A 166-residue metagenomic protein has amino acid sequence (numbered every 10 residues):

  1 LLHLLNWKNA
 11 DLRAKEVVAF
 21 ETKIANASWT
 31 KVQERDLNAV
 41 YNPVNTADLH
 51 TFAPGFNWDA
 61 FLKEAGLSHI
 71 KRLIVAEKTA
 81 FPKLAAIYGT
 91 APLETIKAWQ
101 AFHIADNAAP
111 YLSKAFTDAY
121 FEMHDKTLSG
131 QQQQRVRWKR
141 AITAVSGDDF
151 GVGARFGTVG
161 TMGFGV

Functional and structural regions predicted by a protein language model:
L1-G165: Noncatalytic, helix-rich "gating/capping" subdomain that lines the substrate-entry/channel surface of large enzyme
